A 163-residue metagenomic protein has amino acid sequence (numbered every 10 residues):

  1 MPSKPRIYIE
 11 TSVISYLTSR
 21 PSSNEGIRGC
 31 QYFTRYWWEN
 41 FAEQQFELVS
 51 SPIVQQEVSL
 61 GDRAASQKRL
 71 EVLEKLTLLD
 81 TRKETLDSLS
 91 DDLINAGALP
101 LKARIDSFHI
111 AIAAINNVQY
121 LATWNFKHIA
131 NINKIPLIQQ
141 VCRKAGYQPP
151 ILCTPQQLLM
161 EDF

Functional and structural regions predicted by a protein language model:
M1-S50, S59-L70, N95-L101, I135-I138 (+1 more regions): Short, well-structured N-terminal submotif of metal-dependent ribonuclease cores
L48, L78-L79, L152: Generic structural signal for residues in well-ordered beta-strands
P52, R82-K83, P155-Q156: Residues at the C-termini of beta-strands that transition into short coil/loop
T77-I135: Active-site neighborhoods of divalent-metal-dependent phosphate/nucleic-acid chemistry enzymes
A130-I151: C-terminal end-helix/capping segment
G146-F163: Short, C-terminally biased terminal segments at protein or domain edges
